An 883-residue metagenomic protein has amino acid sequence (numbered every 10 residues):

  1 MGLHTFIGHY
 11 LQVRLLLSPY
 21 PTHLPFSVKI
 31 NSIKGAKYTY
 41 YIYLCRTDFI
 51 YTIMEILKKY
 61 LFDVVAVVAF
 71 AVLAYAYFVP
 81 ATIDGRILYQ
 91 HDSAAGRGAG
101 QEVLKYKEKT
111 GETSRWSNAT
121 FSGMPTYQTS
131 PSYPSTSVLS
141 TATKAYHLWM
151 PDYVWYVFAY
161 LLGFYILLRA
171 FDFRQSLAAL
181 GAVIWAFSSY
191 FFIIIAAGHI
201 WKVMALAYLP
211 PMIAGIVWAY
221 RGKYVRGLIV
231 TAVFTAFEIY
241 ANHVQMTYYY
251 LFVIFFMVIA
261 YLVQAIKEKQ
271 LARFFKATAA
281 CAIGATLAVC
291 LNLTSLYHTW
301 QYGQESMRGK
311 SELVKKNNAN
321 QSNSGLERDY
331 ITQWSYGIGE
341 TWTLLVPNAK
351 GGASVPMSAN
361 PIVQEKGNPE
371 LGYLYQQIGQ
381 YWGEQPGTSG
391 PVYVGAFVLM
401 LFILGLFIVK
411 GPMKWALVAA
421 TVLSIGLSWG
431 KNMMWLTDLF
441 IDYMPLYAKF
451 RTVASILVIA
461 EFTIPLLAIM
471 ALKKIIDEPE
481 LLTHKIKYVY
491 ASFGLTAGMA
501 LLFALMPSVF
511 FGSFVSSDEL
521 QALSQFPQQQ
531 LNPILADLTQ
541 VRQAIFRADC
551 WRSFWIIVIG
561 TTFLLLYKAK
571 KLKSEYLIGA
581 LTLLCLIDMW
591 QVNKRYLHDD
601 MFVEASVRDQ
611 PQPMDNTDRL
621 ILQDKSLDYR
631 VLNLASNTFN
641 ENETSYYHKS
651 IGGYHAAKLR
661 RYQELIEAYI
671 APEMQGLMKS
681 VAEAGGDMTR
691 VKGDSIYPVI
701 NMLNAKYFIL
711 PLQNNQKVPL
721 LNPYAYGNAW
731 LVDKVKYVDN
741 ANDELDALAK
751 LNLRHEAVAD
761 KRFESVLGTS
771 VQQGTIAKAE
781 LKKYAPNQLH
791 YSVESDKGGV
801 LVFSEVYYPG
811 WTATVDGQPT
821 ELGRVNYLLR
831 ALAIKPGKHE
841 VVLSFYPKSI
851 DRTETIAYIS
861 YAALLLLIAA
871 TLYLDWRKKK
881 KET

Functional and structural regions predicted by a protein language model:
E55, M400, K706, N715 (+2 more regions): Active-site-proximal, structured, solvent-exposed surfaces of multi-pass membrane proteins that position macromolecular
F62-A99, G284-T299, L423-L427, M499-A504 (+1 more regions): Transmembrane signal-anchor helices characteristic of membrane glycosylation enzymes that use polyprenol
L73-L167, V183-L206, N320-V394, L427-Y443 (+1 more regions): Membrane-interface coil-to-helix junctions
K107, E112-P125, P131-S132, G337 (+7 more regions): Extracytoplasmic/lumenal acceptor-recognition loop(s) of multi-pass membrane glycoenzymes
W155-D172, V398-M400, L467, T561: Transmembrane-helix motifs of polytopic, lipid-linked glycan transferases
L168-F187, V225-L228: Transmembrane-helix signature of polytopic, membrane-embedded enzymes that assemble or transfer cell-envelope glycans
A182, G198-A207, A219-A236, V244-M246 (+4 more regions): Contiguous transmembrane helix-bundle modules in multi-pass membrane proteins
K276-Y336: Polar, glycine-rich mid-to-C-terminal structural blocks that act as macromolecule-binding/assembly scaffolds
